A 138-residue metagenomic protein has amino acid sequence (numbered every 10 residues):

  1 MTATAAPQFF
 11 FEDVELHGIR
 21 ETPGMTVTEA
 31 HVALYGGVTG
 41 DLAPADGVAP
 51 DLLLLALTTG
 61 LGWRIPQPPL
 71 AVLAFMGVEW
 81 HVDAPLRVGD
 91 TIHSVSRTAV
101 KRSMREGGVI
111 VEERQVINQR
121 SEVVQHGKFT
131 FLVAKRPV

Functional and structural regions predicted by a protein language model:
M1-E15, L86-T91, V95-V138: HotDog/MaoC-like acyl-thioester-processing domains
T2-G77, P137-V138: Hot-dog-fold acyl-thioester-processing enzymes
P44-G47, V82, K101-R102: Short helix-to-loop capping/linker segments positioned immediately adjacent to catalytic or ligand/cofactor-binding
Q67-V95: Mid-chain, well-packed structural core segment of small domains
